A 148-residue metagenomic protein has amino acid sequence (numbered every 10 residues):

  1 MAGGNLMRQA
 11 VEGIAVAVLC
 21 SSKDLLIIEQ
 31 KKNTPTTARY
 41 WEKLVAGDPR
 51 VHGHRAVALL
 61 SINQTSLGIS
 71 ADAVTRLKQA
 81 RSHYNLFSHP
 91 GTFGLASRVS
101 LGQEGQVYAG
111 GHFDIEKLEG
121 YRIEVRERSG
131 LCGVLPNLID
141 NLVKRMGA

Functional and structural regions predicted by a protein language model:
N5-K78: Short non-catalytic regulatory patches outside canonical folded cores
R8-V11, K78-R81, N85, P136 (+1 more regions): Hydrophobic core segments within long, regular secondary-structure runs in both alpha- and beta-rich folds
V18-L25, S88-L95, V99, P136-G147: Long, hydrophobic, amphipathic alpha-helical segments used as structural scaffolds
L26, N33-P35, S100, R128-L131: Terminal alpha-helical segments
Q30-T37, S97, E104-Y108, L138-N141 (+1 more regions): Solvent-exposed, non-transmembrane amphipathic alpha-helical segments
S70-R76, H83-R128: Charge-enriched, short contiguous segments at helix-coil
E119-A148: Polyanionic, low-complexity intrinsically disordered segments
